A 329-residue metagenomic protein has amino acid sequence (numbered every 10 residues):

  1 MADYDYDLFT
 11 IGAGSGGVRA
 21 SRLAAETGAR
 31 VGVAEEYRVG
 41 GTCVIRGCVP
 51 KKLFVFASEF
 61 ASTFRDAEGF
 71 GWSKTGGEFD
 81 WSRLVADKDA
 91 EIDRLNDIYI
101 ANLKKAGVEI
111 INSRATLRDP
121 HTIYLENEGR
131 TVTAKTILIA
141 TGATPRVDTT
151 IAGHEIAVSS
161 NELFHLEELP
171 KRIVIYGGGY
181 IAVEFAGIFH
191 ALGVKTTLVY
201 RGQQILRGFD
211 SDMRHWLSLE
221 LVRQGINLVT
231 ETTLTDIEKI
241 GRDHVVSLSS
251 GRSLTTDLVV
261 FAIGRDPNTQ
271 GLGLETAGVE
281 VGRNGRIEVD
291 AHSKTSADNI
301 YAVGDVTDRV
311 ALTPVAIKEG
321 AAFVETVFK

Functional and structural regions predicted by a protein language model:
A2-Y6, R22-A29, A34-L169, G202-L206 (+4 more regions): Glycine-rich flavin
Y6-V33, I181-H190: N-terminal Rossmann-like FAD-binding beta1-loop-alpha1 element of flavoenzymes
F9, G32, I173-V174, Y301: Conserved beta-strand elements of the Class I
F9-I11, A115, T131-G142, I175-Y176 (+3 more regions): Short hydrophobic core segments
G12-S15, E36-Y37, Y176-G179, D305: Glycine-rich Rossmann-fold phosphate-binding loop(s) that bind the pyrophosphate of adenine dinucleotide cofactors
G28, G193-K195, G225: Glycine-centered short loops/turns at secondary-structure junctions
C48, I139-L198, E275-A277, V281-H292 (+1 more regions): Glycine-rich dinucleotide-binding loop and its adjacent helix/turn
H154-P170, S253-V327: FAD-site-proximal beta/loop scaffold in flavoenzymes
